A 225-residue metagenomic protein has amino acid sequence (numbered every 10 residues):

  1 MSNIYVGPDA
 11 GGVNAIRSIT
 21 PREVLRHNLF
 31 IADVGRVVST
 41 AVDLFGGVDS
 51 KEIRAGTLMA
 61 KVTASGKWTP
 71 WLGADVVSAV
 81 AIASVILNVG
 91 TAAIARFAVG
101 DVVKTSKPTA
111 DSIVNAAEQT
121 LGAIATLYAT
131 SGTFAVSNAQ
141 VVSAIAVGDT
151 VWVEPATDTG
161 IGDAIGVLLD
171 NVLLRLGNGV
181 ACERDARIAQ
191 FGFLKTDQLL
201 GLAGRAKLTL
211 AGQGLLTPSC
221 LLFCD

Functional and structural regions predicted by a protein language model:
M1-D225: Surface-exposed, low-hydrophobicity beta-strand/loop segments enriched in small/polar/acidic residues
